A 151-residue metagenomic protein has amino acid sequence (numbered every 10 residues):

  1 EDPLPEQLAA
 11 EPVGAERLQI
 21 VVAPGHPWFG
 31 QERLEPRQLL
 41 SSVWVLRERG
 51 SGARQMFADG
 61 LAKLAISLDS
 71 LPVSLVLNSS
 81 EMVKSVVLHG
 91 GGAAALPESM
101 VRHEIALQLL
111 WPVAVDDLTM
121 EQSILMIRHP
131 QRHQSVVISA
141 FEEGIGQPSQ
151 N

Functional and structural regions predicted by a protein language model:
E1, G92-P97, V113: Paired acidic/hydrophobic, glycine-rich loop segments that form the ligand-binding mouth/hinge of periplasmic-binding
E6-G91, H103-M120, Q147-N151: C-terminal regulatory
V21, A95, I127: Short hydrophobic/aromatic beta-strand micro-patches that form the beta-sheet surface supporting nucleotide- or nucleic
S51, Q131-R132: Short, surface-exposed acidic/glycine-rich loop or hinge patches that mediate macromolecular interfaces
M56-F57, H133-I145: Short amphipathic alpha-helical coupling segments at ligand-binding clamshell hinges and other catalytic/signaling
S67, G90, R132-H133, E142: Juxtamembrane/interface motifs at transmembrane-helix termini
M100: Glycine-rich beta-alpha junction loops
D116-Q131: Periplasmic-binding protein-like
